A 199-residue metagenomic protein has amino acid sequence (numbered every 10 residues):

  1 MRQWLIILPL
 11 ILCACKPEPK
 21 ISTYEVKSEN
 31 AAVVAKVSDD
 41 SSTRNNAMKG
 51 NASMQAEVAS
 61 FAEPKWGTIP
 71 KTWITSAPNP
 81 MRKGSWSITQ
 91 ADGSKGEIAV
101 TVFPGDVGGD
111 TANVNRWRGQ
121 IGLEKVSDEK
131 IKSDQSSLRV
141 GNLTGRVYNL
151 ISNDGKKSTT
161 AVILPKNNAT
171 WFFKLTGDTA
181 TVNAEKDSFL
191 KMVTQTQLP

Functional and structural regions predicted by a protein language model:
M1-C13: Sec-dependent bacterial lipoprotein signal peptides
L5, C15-G96, G105, N115-Q120 (+6 more regions): N-terminal targeting sequences that direct proteins away from the cytosol to non-cytosolic compartments
P9, N149, T181: Active-site-proximal flexible loops/turns
A99: A short macromolecule-binding patch
G108-A112: Short, conserved charged micro-motifs
R139, R146-Y148: Extended beta-strand-rich segments in extracellular/periplasmic secretory proteins, especially within noncatalytic
T159-I163: Extracellular C-type lectin-like domains
